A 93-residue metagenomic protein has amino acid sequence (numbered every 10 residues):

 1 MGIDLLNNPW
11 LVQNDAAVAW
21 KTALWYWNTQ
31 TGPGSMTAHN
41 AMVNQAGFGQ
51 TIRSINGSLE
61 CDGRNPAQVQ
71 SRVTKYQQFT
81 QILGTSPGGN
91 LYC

Functional and structural regions predicted by a protein language model:
M1-N40: Alpha-helical segment that forms one wall of the substrate-binding/catalytic cleft in peptidoglycan-active domains
V12, A46-G47: Hydrophobic alpha-helical segments and their boundary regions
Q30-M36, V43, G49-C93: Extracellular low-complexity, O-glycosylation-prone Ser/Thr/Pro/Gly-rich "stalks" and linkers flanking catalytic
